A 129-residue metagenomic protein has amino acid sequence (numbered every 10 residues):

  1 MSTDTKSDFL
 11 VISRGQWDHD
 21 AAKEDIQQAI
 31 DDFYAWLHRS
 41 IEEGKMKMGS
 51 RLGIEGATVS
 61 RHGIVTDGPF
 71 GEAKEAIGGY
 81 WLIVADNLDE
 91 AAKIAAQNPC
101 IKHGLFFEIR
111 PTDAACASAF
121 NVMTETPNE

Functional and structural regions predicted by a protein language model:
M1-E129: Conserved, structured core segments of small domains
